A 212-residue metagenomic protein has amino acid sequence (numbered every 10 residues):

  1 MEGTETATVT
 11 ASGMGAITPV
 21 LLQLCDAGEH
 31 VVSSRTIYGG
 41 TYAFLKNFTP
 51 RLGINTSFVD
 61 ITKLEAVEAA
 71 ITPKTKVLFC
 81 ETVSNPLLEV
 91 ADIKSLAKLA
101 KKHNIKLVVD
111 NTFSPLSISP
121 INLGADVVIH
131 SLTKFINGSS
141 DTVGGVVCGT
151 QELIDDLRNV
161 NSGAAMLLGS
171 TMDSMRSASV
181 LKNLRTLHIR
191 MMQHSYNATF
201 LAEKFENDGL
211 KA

Functional and structural regions predicted by a protein language model:
M1-G3: Glycine-rich phosphate-binding segment of PLP-dependent enzymes
T6-G209: Conserved PLP-enzyme active-site core in the AAT-like
